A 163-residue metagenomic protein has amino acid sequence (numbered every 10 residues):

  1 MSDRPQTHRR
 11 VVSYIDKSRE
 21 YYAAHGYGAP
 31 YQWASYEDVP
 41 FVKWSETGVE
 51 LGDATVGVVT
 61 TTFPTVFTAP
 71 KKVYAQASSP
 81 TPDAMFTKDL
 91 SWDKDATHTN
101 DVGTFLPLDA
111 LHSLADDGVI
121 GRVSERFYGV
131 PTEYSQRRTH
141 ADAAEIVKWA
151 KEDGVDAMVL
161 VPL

Functional and structural regions predicted by a protein language model:
M1-L163: An N-terminal assembly and electron-transfer interface module characteristic of large anaerobic redox and radical
